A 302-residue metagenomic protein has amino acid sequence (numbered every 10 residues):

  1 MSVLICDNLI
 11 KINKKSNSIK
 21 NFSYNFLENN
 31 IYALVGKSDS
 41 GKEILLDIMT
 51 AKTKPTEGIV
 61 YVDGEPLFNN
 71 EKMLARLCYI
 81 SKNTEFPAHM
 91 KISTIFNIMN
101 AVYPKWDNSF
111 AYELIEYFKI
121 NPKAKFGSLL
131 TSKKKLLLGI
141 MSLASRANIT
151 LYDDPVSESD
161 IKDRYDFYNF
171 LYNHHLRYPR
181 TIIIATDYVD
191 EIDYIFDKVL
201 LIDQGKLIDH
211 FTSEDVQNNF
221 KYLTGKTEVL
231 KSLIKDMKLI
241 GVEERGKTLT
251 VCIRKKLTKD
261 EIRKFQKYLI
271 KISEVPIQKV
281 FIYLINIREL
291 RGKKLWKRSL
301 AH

Functional and structural regions predicted by a protein language model:
M1-F22, E28: A short, flexible loop at the N-terminus of ABC-type nucleotide-binding domains that lies
V35-K37: The feature captures the beta-strand-to-loop junction immediately N-terminal to the Walker
T50: Helix-to-loop junction immediately C-terminal to a conserved catalytic motif
G58-K72: Conserved ABC transporter NBD signature motif
S81-L137: ABC-family P-loop ATPase nucleotide-binding domains
T150-D154: Catalytic Walker B motif of ABC-type/P-loop ATPase nucleotide-binding domains
R245-H302: C-terminal coupling/interaction segments
